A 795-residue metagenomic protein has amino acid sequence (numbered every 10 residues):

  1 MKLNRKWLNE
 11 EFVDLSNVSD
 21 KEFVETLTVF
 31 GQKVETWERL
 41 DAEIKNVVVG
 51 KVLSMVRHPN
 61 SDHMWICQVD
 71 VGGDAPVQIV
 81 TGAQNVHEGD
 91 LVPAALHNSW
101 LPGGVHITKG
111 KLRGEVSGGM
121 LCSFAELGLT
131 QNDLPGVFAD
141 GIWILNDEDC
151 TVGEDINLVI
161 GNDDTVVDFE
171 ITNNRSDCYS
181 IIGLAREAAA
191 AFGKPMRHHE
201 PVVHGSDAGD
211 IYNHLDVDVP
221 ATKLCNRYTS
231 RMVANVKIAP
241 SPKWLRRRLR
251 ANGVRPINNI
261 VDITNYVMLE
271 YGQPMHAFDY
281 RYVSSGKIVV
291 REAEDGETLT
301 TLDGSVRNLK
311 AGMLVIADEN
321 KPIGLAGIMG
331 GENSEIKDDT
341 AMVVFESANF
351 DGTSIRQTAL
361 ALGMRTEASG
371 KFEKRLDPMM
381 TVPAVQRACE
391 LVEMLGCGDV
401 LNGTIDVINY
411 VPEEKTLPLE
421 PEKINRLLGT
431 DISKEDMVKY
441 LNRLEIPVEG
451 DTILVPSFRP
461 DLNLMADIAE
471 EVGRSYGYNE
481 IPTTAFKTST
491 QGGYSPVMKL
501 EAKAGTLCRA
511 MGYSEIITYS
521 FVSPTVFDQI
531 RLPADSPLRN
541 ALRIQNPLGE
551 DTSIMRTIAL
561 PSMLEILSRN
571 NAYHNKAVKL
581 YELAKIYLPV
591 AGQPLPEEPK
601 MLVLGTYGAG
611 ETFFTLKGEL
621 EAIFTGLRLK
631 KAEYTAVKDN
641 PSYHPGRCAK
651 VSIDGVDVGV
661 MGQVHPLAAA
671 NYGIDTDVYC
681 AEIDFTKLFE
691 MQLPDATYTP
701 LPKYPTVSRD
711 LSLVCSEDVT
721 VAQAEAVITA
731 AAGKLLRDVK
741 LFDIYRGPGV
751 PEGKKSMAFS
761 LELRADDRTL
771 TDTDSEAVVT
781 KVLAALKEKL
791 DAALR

Functional and structural regions predicted by a protein language model:
M1-G209, V344, G363, E367 (+3 more regions): Phosphate-backbone binding interfaces of nucleic-acid-interacting proteins
K2, R443-I446, V590-E598, V603 (+1 more regions): A carboxyl-terminal module marker
N4-R5, E11, F23-E25, W65 (+2 more regions): Glycine/proline-enriched, intrinsically flexible loops and inter-domain linkers
A42-K45, V203-D207, V267, S489-S495 (+3 more regions): Beta-rich nucleic-acid/ligand-interaction surfaces
V49-I79, V152, N258, T264-N333: Conserved mixed alpha/beta core segments that line enzyme active sites in large multi-domain catalysts
V116-W143, N157, T165, M313-P412 (+5 more regions): Mobile "lid/hinge" segments at catalytic clefts and subdomain interfaces of large enzymes
F192-D218, G396-I424, D431: Terminal amphipathic helices with adjacent charged low-complexity linkers/tails
L417-K576, R709, E762-R764, D774-R795: Extended, well-folded interaction surfaces typified by the phenylalanyl-tRNA synthetase beta subunit core
